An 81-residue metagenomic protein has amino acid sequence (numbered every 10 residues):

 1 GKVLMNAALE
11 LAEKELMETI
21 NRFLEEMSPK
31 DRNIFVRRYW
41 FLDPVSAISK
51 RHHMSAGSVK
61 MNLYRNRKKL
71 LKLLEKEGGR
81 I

Functional and structural regions predicted by a protein language model:
G1-E25: Acidic, proline/glycine-rich intrinsically disordered inter-domain spacer in sigma factors
I20, D31, W40, V45-S46 (+1 more regions): DNA-recognition helix of helix-turn-helix
S28: ABC transporter NBD signature
I34-F35: Short alpha-helical "packing" element that flanks the helix-turn-helix/winged-helix DNA-binding module
R80-I81: Intrinsically disordered, low-complexity basic tails/linkers immediately adjacent to helix-turn-helix/homeobox/MYB/SANT
